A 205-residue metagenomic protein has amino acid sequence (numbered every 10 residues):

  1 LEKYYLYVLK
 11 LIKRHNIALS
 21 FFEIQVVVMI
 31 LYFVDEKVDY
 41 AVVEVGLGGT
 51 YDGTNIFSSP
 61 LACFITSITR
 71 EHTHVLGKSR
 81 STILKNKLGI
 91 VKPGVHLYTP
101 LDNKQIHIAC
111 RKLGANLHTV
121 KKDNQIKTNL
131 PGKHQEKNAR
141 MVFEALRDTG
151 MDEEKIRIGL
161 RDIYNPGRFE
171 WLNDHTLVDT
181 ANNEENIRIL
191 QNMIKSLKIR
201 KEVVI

Functional and structural regions predicted by a protein language model:
L1-S58, H74-L76, T82: ATP-dependent carboxylate-amine ligase catalytic core
Y7, V28, Y32, T82 (+5 more regions): Alpha-helical scaffold segments in soluble metabolic enzymes
K13, V34-D35, V91, R111 (+1 more regions): Residue-level signal for alpha-helix termini/capping positions
F22, Y98-P100, P131, D179: Glycine- and other small-residue-rich loops at beta-strand/loop junctions that grip anionic moieties
Q25, G46, L101-D102, Y164 (+1 more regions): Short beta->alpha linker loops
Y40-V43, Y51-F64, T69, T82 (+1 more regions): Nucleotide phosphate-binding/pyrophosphate-handling subdomain across enzymes that bind or process nucleotide phosphates
G48-Y51, S58-N116: Conserved catalytic-core segment of NTP-binding enzymes
V120: Conformationally flexible catalytic loops at phosphate/diphosphate-handling active centers
